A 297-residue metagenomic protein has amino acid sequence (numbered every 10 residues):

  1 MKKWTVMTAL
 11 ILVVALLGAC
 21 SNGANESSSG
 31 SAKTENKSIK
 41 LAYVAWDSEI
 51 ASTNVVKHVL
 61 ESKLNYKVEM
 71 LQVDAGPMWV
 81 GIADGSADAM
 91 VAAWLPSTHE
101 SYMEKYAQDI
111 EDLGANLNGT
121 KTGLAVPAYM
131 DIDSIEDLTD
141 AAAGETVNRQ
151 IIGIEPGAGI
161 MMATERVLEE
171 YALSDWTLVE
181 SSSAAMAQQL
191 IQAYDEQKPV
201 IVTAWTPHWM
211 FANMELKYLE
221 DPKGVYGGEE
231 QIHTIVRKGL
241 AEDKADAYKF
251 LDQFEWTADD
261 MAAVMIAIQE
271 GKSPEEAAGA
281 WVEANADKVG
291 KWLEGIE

Functional and structural regions predicted by a protein language model:
A15-A19: C-terminal motif of bacterial Sec signal peptides marking the signal peptidase cleavage site
S21-G23: Bacterial signal peptide processing site
K33-S48, Y66-L71, N148-I152, L251: Short, well-ordered beta-strand elements
V44-D47, K67-G81, L178-Q189: Short helix-initiation/N-cap motifs at beta->coil->alpha
D47-Y66, L168: Short, polar/charged alpha-helical segment
G81-I82, A87-V91, P156-P222: Ligand-binding pocket segment of bilobal, Venus flytrap-like solute-binding proteins
Q108-I154: A conserved helix-loop-strand patch within extracytoplasmic ligand-binding domains of the periplasmic binding
K121-D131, E230-D243: A bilobed periplasmic-binding-protein/Venus flytrap-type ligand-binding module shared by bacterial periplasmic
